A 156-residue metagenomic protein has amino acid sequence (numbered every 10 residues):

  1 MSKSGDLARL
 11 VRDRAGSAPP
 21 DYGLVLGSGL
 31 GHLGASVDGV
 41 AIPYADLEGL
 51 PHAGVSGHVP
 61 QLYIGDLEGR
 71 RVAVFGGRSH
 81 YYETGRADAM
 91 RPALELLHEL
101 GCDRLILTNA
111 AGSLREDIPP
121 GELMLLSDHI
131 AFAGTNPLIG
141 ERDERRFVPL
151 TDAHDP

Functional and structural regions predicted by a protein language model:
M1-D152: Metabolite-binding pocket within alpha/beta catalytic cores that recognizes anionic/polar moieties
H154-P156: Glycine/small-residue-rich phosphate/adenosyl-binding loop
